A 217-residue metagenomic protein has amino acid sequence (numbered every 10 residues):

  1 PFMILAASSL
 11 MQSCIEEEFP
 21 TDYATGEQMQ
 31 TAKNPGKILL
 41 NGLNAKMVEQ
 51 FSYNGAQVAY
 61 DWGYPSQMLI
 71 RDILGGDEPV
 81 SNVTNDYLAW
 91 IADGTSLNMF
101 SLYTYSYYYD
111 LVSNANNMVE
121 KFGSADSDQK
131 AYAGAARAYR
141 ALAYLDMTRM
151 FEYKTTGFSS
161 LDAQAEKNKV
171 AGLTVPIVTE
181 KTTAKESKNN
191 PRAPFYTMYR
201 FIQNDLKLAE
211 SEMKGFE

Functional and structural regions predicted by a protein language model:
P1-Q12: Sec-dependent bacterial lipoprotein signal peptides
S13-Q67: Membrane-proximal, proline-rich intrinsically disordered regions
I38, F51, Q57-I70, T84 (+4 more regions): Hydrophobic-face positions in mid-chain alpha helices that act as interaction patches
N41, A45, S113-E120, R200 (+1 more regions): Solvent-exposed, polar/charged alpha-helical surfaces in well-ordered, non-transmembrane soluble domains, broadly
W62-Q67, A138-Y139, L161, K169: Acidic helix-start/capping segments at beta-turn-to-alpha-helix junctions
E78, R137-A138, A143-L145, N168-T179: Amphipathic alpha-helical regulatory regions
V80-K154, A193-Y196, E210-F216: Conserved, well-structured interaction surfaces
M150-F201: Short coil/linker segments at helix-helix boundaries
